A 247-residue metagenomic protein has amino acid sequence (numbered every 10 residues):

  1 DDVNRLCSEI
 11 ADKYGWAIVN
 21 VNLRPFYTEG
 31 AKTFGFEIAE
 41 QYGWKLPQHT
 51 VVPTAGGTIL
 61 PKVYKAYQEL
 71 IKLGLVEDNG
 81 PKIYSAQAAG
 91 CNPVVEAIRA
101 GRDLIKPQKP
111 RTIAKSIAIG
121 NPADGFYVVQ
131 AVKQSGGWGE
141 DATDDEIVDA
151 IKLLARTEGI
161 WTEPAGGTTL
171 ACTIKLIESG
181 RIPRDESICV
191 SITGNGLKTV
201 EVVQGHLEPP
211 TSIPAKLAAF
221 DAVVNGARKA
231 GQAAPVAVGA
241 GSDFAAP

Functional and structural regions predicted by a protein language model:
V3-V19, E69-W161, G205-G231, P235-V238 (+1 more regions): Active-site/ligand-binding loops adjacent to catalytic centers
E9-G74, V148-K152: Active-site/ligand-binding-proximal alpha/beta "capping" segment
G30-A31, K62-V63, V94-G101, V200-V202: Short, well-ordered secondary-structure micro-motifs
I38, T50-V51, I83, I117 (+4 more regions): Buried hydrophobic positions in well-ordered alpha/beta secondary-structure cores of metabolic enzymes
Q48-P53, D78-A86, D185-S191: Beta-strand segments within the central parallel beta-sheet cores of soluble alpha/beta enzyme folds
T54-V63, C91-V94, A165-T173: Short glycine/serine/threonine-rich phosphate/pyrophosphate-binding segments that cradle anionic phosphate groups
L170-G231: Catalytic phosphate/nucleotide-handling subdomain of diverse soluble enzymes
A240-S242: Low-complexity, intrinsically disordered Ser/Thr/Pro- and acidic-rich segments
